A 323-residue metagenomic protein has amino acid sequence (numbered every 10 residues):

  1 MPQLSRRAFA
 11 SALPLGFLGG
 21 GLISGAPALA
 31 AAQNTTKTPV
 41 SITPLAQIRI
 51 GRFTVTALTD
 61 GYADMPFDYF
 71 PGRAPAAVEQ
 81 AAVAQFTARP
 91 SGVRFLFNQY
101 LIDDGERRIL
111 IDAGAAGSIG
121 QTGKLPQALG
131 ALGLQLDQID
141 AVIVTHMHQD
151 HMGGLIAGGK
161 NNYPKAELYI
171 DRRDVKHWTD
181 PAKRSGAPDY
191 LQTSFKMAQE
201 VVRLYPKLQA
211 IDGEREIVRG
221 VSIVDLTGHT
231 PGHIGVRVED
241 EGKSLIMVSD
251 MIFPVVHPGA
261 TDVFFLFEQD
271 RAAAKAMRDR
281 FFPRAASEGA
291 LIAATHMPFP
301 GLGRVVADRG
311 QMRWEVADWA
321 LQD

Functional and structural regions predicted by a protein language model:
M1-G20, S24-P27: N-terminal secretory signal peptides and thylakoid transit peptides that target proteins across membranes
Q3-S5, E241-D323: Cap/insert and terminal regions of metallo-dependent hydrolase folds
S24-A57: C-terminal segment of N-terminal export signals and the immediately downstream linker at the start of the mature
N34, G130, L134, Q138 (+3 more regions): Metallo-beta-lactamase
P44-L132, G235-P254: Conserved beta-strand hairpin/beta-sheet module of binuclear metal-dependent hydrolase folds, prominently
R52, I102, D112, I139 (+6 more regions): Divalent metal-coordination and catalytic microenvironments
D60-G61, A113-A115, M147, R173-D174 (+3 more regions): Active-site metal-binding loops of divalent metal-dependent hydrolases
Q99, G120-Y169: Active-site metal-binding motif and surrounding structural segment of the metallo-beta-lactamase
